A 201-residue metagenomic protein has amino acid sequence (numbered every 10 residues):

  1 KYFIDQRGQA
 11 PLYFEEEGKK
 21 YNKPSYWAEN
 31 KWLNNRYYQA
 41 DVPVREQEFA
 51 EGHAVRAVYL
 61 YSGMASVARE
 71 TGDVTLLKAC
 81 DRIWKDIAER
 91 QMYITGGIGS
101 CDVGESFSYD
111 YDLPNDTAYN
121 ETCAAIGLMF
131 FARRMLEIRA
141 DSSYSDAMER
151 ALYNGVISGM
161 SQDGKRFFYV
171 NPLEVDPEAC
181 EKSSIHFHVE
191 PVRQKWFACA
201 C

Functional and structural regions predicted by a protein language model:
K1-C201: Glycan-recognition and catalytic cores of secretory/periplasmic carbohydrate-active enzymes
